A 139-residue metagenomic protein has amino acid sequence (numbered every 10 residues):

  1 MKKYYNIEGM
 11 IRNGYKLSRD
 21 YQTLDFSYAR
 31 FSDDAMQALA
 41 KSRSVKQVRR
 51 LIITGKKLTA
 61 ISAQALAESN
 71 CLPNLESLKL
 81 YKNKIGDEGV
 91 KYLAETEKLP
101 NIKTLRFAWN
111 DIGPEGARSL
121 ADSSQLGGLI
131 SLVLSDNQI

Functional and structural regions predicted by a protein language model:
M1-L51, K57: N-terminal segments that cap or nucleate solenoid repeat domains
Y4-E8, A29-Q37, K56-Q64, K84-K91 (+2 more regions): Short, solvent-exposed loop/turn at the beta-strand->alpha-helix junction within individual leucine-rich repeat
M10, V48-L51, E88, L93 (+2 more regions): Compositionally biased, intrinsically disordered low-complexity segments
L17, K41-S44, E68-C71, E95-K98 (+1 more regions): C-terminal capping segment of individual leucine-rich repeats
Q22-L24, Q37, K46-R49, Q64 (+5 more regions): Structural register of leucine-rich repeats
L24-F31, L51-K57, L72, K79-K84 (+4 more regions): Concave beta-strand-loop units of leucine-rich repeat
